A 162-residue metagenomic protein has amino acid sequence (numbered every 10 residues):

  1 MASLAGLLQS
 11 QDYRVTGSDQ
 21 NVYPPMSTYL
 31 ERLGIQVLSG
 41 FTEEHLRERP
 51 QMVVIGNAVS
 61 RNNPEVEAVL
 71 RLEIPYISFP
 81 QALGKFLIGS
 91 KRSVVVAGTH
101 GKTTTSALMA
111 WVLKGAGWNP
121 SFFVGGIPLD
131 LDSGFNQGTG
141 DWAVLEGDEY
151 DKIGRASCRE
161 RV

Functional and structural regions predicted by a protein language model:
M1-V22, E31-Q36, R49-V53, R71-I74: ATP-dependent carboxylate-amine ligase
L7, E31, E44-H45, N57-R161: Phosphate-binding loop of NTP-binding sites
V15-D19, V37-L38, V53-I55, S121-V124 (+1 more regions): Short, hydrophobic beta-strand segments that form beta-sheet elements in well-ordered domains
M26: Phosphate-/polyanion-interacting regions in eukaryotic proteins
Q36-R49, S133: Short acidic low-complexity segments
